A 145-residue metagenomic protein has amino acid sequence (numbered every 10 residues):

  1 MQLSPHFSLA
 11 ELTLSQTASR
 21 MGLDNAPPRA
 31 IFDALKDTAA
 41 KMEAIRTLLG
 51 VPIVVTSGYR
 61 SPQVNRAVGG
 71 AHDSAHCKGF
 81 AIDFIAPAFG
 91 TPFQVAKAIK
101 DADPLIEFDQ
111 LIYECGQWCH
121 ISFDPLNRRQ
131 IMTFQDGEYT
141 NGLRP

Functional and structural regions predicted by a protein language model:
M1-L48, D136-P145: Extracytoplasmic cell-surface/polysaccharide-interacting catalytic and binding patches
K41-L49, A98-L105: Generic non-transmembrane alpha-helical segments
E43-V68: Extended, low-complexity, intrinsically disordered C-terminal regulatory tails of eukaryotic serine/threonine kinases
L48-G50, C77-A81: Short connector loops at helix/strand junctions that flank enzyme active sites, especially segments positioning acidic
I53, I82, C119: A broad, low-specificity signal marking well-ordered, structured residues that form hydrophobic/aromatic
D73, K78, A86-P145: Catalytic cores and adjacent binding grooves of peptidoglycan-active enzymes
